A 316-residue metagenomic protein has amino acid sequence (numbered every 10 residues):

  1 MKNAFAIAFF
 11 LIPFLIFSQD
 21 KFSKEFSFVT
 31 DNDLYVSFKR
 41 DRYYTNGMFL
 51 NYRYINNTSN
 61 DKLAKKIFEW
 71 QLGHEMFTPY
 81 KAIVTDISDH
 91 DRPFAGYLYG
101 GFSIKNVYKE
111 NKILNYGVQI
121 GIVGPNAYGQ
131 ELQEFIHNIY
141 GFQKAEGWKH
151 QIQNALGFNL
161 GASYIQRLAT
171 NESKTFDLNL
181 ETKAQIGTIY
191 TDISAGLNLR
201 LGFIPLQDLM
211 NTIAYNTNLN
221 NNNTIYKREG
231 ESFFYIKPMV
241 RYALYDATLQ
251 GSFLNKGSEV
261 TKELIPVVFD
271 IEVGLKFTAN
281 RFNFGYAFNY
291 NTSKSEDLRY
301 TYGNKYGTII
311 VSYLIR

Functional and structural regions predicted by a protein language model:
M1-S23, Y313-I315: Bacterial Sec-dependent N-terminal signal peptides
K21-K65: N-terminal ordered "arm"
K24-F28, F68-L72, L114-I120, L160 (+6 more regions): Transmembrane beta-strands of outer-membrane beta-barrel proteins
S37-Y43, Q153, A184-S194, I265-V267 (+1 more regions): Solvent-exposed loop/turn segments connecting transmembrane beta-strands in outer-membrane beta-barrel proteins
N46-I55, L160-Q166, I193-F203, I271-F277 (+1 more regions): Feature captures outer-membrane beta-barrel proteins of Gram-negative bacteria and organelles
L50-P79, G117, I122, N280-N283: Glycine- and aromatic-enriched membrane insertion/assembly motifs of diderm outer-membrane and organelle channel
G73-G101, K105-N223, Y245-E263, L314-R316: Outer-membrane pore/translocation modules
Y80-K81, I204-R316: Outer membrane beta-barrel transmembrane domains
